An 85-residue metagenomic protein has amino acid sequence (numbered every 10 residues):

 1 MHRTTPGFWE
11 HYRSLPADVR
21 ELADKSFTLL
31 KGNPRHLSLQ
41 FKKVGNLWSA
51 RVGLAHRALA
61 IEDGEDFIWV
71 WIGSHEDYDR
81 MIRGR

Functional and structural regions predicted by a protein language model:
M1-R3, S14, E21, V52-R85: Enriched for short, Lys/Arg-rich terminal
T4-F8: Basic, amphipathic "hinge/linker" alpha-helix immediately C-terminal to the N-terminal HTH DNA-binding motif
W9-R13: Amphipathic alpha-helical segments within well-ordered protein domains
S14-A17, G32: Secondary-structure boundary motif
K25-V52: A short, surface-exposed loop/turn module that caps and links secondary-structure elements
